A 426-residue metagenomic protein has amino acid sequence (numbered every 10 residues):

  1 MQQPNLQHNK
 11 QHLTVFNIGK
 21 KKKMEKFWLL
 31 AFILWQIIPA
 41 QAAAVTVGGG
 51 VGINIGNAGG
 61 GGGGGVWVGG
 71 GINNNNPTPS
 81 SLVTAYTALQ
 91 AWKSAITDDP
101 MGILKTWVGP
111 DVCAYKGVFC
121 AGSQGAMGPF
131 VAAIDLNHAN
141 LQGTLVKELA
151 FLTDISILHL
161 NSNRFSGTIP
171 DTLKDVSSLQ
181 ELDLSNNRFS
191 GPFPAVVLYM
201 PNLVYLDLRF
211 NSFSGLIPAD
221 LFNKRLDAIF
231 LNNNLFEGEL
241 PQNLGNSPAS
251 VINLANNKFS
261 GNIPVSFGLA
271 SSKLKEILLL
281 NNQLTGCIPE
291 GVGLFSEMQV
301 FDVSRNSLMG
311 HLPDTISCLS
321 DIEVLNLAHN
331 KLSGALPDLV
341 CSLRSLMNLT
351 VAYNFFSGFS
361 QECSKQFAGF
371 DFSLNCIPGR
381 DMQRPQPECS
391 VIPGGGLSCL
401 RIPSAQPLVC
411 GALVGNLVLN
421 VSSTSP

Functional and structural regions predicted by a protein language model:
M1-I33: Classical eukaryotic N-terminal signal peptides for Sec-dependent ER targeting/secretion, especially the positively
K26-G117, G122, S390-A412, N416-V421: Surface-exposed cap/linker segments adjacent to membranes
G125-T172: LRR N-terminal entry segment and analogous cap-like coil->beta motifs
G128, A150-I155, K174-L179, L198-L203 (+8 more regions): Leucine-rich repeat
A139, L160-N163, L184-N187, L208-N211 (+7 more regions): Consensus "Asn ladder" position of solenoid repeat domains
L145-A150, I169-D171, S190-A195, S214-A219 (+6 more regions): The feature encodes a structural signal of leucine-rich repeats
N161-F210: Right-handed parallel beta-helix
L319, E323-S333, P337-P403: Leucine-rich repeat domain C-terminal region
